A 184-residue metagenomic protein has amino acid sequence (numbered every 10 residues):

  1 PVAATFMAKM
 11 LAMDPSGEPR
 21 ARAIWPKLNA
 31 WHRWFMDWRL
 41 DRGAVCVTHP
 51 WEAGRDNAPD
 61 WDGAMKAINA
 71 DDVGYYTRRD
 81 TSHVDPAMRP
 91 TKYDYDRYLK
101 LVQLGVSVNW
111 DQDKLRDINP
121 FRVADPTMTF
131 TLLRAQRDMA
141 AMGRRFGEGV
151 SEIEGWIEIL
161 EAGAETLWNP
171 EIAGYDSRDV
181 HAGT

Functional and structural regions predicted by a protein language model:
P1, K114-T131, Y175-T184: Solvent-exposed loop and edge beta-strand segments that line ligand/cofactor-binding and catalytic clefts
P1-P15: Hydrophobic/aromatic-rich effector regions of fungal transcription factors
V2, R20-K27, W156, T184: Short acidic-hydrophobic sequence patches enriched in Asp/Glu that either
A8, L115-D117, M139: A short small-residue
P15-S16, G147: Residue-level recognition of short, structured coil/turn motifs that connect secondary structure elements
S16-V123: Active-site acid/base region of carbohydrate-active enzymes
R20, A124, M128, G149: Conserved acidic
N29-N57, F130-T184: Catalytic cores of carbohydrate-active enzymes
